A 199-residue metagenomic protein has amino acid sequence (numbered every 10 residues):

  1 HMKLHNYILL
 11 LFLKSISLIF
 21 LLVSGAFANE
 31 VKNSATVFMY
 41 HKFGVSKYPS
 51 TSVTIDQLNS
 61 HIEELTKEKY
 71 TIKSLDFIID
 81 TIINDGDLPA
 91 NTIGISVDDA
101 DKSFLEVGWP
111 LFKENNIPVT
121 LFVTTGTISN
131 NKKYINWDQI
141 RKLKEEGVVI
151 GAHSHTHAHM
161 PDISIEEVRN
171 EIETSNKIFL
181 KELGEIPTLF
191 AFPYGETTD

Functional and structural regions predicted by a protein language model:
H1-L10: N-terminal secretory signal peptides that target proteins for export/translocation
L10-L22: Bacterial N-terminal signal peptides
G25-I93: N-terminal pre-catalytic segment of deacetylase/amide-hydrolase enzymes
N33-Y48, E68, P89-I93, D101-T198: Metal-dependent polysaccharide deacetylase catalytic core of the NodB/CE4 family, i.e., the active-site-bearing domain
